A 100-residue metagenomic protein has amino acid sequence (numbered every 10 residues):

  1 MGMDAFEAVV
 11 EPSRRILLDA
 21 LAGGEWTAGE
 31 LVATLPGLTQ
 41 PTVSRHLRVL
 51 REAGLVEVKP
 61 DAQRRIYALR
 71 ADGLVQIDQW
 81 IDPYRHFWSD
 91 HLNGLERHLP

Functional and structural regions predicted by a protein language model:
M1, A22, V75-P100: Amphipathic alpha-helical dimerization/coiled-coil segments that flank or bridge DNA-binding/regulatory modules
M3-P41, R64-V75, Q79: N-terminal helix-turn-helix DNA-binding core of bacterial DNA-binding proteins
S44: Conserved catalytic core of two-component sensor histidine kinases
L47-R48: Short, hydrophobic-biased segments on the C-terminal half of alpha helices that form "recognition helices"
R51-A71: Beta-hairpin "wing" of winged helix-turn-helix
